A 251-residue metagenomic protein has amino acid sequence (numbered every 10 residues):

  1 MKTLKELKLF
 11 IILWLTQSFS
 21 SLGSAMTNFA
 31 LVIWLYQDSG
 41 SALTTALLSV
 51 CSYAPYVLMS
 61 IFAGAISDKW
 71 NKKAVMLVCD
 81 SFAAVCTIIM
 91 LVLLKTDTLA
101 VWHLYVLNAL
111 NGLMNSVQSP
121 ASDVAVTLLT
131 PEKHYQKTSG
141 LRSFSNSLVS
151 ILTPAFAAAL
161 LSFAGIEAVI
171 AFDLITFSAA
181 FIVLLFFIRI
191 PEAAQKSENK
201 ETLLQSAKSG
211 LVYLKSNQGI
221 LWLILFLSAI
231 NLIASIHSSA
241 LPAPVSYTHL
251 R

Functional and structural regions predicted by a protein language model:
M1-L7, E192-I224: Juxtamembrane intracellular "pre-TM" segments in multi-pass secondary transporters
I11-N28, C51-S67, N71-C86, H103-L161 (+6 more regions): Substrate-agnostic recognition of the 12-TM MFS/MFS-like secondary transporter fold
A30-A54: Extracellular/periplasmic helix-loop-helix junction of adjacent transmembrane segments in MFS-like secondary
G40, L94-T98, F187-P191, V245: Short helix-capping/hinge motifs at transmembrane helix termini and TM-loop junctions
F82-D97: C-terminal ends and interior cores of transmembrane alpha-helices in multi-pass membrane transporters/permeases
T176-N199: Helix-loop junctions on the cytosolic side of multi-pass membrane transporters, especially the intracellular loop
T248-R251: Conserved small/polar residues in nucleotide/adenosyl-binding loops
